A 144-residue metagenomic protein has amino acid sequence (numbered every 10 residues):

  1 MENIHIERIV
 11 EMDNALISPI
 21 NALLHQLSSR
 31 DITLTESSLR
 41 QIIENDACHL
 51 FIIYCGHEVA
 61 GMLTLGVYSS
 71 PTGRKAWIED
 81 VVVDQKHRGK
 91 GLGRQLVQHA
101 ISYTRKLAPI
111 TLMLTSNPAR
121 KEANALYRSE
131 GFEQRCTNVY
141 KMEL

Functional and structural regions predicted by a protein language model:
E2-G73, E79, V97-Q98, Q134 (+1 more regions): Acetyl-CoA-dependent GNAT
L23-Q26, Y103, L126, E130: Alpha-helical interaction/dimerization surfaces of two-component signaling modules
Y68-S70, K86, A119: Short coil/turn motifs at secondary-structure junctions
V81-V83, S116: Hydrophobic adenine-recognition pocket in adenosine-nucleotide-binding enzymes
V83, G89-S102, S129: Conserved acetyl-CoA-binding loop-helix of GNAT-fold acetyltransferases
R94, P118-C136, K141-M142: Conserved active-site alpha-helix within GNAT-family acetyltransferase domains
V97, T104-S116: Conserved GNAT acetyl-CoA-binding A-motif
